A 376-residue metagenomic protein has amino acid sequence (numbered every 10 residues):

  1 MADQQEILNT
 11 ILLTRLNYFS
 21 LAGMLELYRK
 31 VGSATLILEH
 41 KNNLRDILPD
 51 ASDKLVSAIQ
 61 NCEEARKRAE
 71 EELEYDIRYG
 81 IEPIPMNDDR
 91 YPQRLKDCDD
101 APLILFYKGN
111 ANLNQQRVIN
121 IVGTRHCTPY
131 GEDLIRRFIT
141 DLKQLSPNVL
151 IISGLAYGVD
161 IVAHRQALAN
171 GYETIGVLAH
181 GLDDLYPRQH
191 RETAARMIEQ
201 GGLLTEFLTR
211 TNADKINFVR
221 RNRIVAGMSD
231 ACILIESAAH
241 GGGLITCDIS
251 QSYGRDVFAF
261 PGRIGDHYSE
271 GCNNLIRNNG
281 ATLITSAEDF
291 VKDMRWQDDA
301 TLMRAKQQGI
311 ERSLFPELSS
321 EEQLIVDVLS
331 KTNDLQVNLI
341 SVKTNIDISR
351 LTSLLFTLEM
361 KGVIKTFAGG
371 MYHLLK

Functional and structural regions predicted by a protein language model:
M1-P147: Short, positively charged patches
A2-Q4, P85-K376: Glycine-biased, small-residue-rich flexible motifs in mid-sequence functional cores and linkers
